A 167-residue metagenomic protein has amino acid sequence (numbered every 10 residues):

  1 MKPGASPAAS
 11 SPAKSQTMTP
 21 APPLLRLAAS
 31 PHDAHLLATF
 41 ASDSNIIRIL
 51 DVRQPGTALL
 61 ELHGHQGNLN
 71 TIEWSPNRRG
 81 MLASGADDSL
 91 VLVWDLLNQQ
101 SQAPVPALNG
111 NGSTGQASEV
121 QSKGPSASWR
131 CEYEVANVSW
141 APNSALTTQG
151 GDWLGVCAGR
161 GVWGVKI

Functional and structural regions predicted by a protein language model:
M1, I47-D51, V91-L96, V162-I167: WD40-repeat beta-propellers
P3, T19, A29, S42 (+4 more regions): WD40 beta-propeller blade-start loop/N-cap
G4-P7, S118-E119: A surface-exposed beta-alpha-beta supersecondary segment
A13-H35, G67-W74, E132-L146: Canonical WD40 repeat/beta-propeller blade segments in eukaryotic WD-repeat proteins
S15-M18, A58-G64, S101-R130: Short C-terminal beta-strands that terminate individual repeats in beta-propeller domains, predominantly WD40 blades
R26, D33-T39, I47-R48, T57-L60 (+5 more regions): Structural hallmark of WD40 beta-propellers
A41-S42, A86, C157-G159: Structural signature of WD-repeat beta-propellers
S139-I167: Blade-level signature of beta-propeller repeat domains, shared across WD40, Kelch, NHL, RCC1 and BNR/Asp-box propellers
